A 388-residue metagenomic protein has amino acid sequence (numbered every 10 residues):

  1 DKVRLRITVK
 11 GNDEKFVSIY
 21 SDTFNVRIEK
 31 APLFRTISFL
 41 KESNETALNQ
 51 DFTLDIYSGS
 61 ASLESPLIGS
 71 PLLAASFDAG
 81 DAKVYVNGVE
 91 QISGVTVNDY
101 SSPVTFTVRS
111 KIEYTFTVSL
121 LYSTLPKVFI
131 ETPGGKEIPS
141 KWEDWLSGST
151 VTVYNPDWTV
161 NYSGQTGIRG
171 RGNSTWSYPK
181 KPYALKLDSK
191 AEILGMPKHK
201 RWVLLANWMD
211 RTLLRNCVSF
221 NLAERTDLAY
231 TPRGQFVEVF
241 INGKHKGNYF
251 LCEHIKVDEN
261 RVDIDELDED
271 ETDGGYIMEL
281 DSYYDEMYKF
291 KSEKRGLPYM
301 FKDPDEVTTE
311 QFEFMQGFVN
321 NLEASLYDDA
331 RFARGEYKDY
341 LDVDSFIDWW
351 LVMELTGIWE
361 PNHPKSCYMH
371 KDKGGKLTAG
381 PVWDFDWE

Functional and structural regions predicted by a protein language model:
D1-L125: Beta-rich interaction/scaffold domains
E29-A31, T36-E45, S70, A79-D81 (+2 more regions): Phosphate/dinucleotide-binding and metal-coordinating scaffold of catalytic cores in nucleotide-dependent enzymes
